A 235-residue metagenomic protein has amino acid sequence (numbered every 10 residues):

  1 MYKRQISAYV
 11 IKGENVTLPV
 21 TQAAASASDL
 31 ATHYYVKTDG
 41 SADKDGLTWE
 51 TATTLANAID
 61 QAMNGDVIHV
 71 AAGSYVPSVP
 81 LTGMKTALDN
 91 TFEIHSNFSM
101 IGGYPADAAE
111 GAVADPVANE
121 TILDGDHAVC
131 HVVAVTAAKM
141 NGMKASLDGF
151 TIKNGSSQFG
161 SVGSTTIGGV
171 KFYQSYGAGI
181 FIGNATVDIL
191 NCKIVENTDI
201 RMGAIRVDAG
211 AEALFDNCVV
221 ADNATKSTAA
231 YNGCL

Functional and structural regions predicted by a protein language model:
M1-Q5, C234-L235: Low-complexity/repetitive intrinsically disordered segments
K3-A25: Structured interaction patches on ligand/partner-binding surfaces of diverse proteins
K3-S7, A72, S78: Surface-exposed interfaces of beta-sheet-rich extracellular modules
G13, A72-G73, N97, G210: Tight coil/turn sites that cap or link beta-strands
A25-N57, A72-V76: Right-handed parallel beta-helix/beta-solenoid
A31-H33, N64-V67: Loop/turn elements at helix/coil->beta-strand transitions in domains of secreted/extracellular proteins
H33, G102, M143-N154, T186-T198 (+2 more regions): Right-handed parallel beta-helix
A56, M63, P77-S99, A108-G149 (+2 more regions): Extracellular beta-strand-rich solenoid/capping regions of secreted or surface-exposed proteins that bind or remodel
